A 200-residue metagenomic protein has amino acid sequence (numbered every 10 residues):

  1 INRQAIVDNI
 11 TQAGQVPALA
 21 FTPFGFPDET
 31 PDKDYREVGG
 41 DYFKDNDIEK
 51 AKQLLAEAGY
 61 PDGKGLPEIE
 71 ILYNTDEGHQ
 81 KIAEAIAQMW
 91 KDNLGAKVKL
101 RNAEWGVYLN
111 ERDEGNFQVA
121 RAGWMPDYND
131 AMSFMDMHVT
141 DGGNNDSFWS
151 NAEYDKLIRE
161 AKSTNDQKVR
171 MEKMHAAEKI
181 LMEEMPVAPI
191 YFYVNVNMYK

Functional and structural regions predicted by a protein language model:
I1-A5, I10-G14, F26, L55-D62 (+5 more regions): Sec/Tat-exported extracytoplasmic proteins
R3-I6, Q15-P17, F26-E29, T75-H79 (+4 more regions): Solvent-exposed loop/turn segments at secondary-structure junctions within structured extracellular/periplasmic domains
V7-D8, F43-D45, A96-Y108, D113 (+1 more regions): Extracytoplasmic/peripheral linker and loop segments enriched in polar/acidic and small residues with frequent Thr/Pro
D8-Q12, L19-T22, I82-A85, A131-F134: Short, solvent-exposed loop/turn and secondary-structure capping segments
P17-E57, D76-K81: Structural transition elements
L66-T75, K99-R101: Short, well-ordered beta-strand elements
E84-D92, G106-F117: Short helices/loops that flank or line small-molecule/ion binding pockets
Q118-G123: Paired acidic/hydrophobic, glycine-rich loop segments that form the ligand-binding mouth/hinge of periplasmic-binding
